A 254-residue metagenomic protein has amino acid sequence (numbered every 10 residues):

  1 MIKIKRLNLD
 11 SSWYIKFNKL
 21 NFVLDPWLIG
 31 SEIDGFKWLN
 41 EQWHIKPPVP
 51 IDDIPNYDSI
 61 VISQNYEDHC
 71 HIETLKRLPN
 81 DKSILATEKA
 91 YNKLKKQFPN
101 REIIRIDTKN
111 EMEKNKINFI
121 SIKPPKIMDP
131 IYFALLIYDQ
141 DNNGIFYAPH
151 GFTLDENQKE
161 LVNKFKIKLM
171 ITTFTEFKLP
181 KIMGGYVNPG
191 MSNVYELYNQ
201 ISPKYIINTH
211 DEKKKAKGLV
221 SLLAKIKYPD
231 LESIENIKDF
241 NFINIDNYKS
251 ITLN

Functional and structural regions predicted by a protein language model:
M1-I4: Extreme N-terminal starter segment of soluble prokaryotic enzymes
L7-N18, E113-K168, P189-S192: Catalytic core of the metallo-beta-lactamase
L9-S11, I29-S31, N65-C70, Y91-L94 (+5 more regions): Active-site environment of divalent metal-dependent phosphoester hydrolases
L20-F22, D58-S59, S83, N143-I145 (+2 more regions): Structural motif
L20-V61, E73-T74, T153-F165: Pre-active-site segment of Zn-dependent metallo-hydrolases
K46-M112: Active-site HxH/HxHxD metal-binding segment of metal-dependent hydrolases
A86-N142, N241-N254: Metallo-beta-lactamase
K89, D155-S250: Cap/insert and terminal regions of metallo-dependent hydrolase folds
